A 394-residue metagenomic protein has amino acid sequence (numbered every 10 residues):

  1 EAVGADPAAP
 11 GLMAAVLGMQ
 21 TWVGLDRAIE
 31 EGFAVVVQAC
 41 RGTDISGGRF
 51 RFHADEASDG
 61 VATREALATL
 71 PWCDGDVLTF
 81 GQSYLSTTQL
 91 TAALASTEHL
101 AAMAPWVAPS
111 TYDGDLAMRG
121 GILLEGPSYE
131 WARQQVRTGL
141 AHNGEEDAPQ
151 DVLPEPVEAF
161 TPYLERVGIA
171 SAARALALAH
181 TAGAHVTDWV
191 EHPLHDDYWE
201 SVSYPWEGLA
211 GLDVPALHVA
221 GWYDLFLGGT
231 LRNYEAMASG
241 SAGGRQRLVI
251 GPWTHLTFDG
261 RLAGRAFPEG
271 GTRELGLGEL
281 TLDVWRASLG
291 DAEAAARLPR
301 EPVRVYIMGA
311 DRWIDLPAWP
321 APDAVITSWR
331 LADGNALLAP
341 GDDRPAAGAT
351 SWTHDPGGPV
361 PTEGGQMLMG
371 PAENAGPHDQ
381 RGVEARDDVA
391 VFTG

Functional and structural regions predicted by a protein language model:
A2-L25, E30, L94-A210: Accessory cap/linker subdomain of secreted extracellular hydrolases
Q20, F52-P71, E279: Alpha/beta-hydrolase active-site loop
L25, I29-D44: Conserved alpha/beta-hydrolase
P71-S83: Alpha/beta-hydrolase fold nucleophile elbow
G81-T91: Glycine-rich nucleophile elbow surrounding the catalytic serine of serine-hydrolase chemistry
Q150-A173, F258, R265-G394: C-terminal, loop-rich substrate-recognition/catalytic regions characterized by aromatic stacking residues
L212, H218-A220: Short beta-strand/loop motif that positions the catalytic acidic residue of the alpha/beta-hydrolase fold
G228-Q246: Active-site-adjacent alpha-helix of alpha/beta-hydrolase-fold enzymes
